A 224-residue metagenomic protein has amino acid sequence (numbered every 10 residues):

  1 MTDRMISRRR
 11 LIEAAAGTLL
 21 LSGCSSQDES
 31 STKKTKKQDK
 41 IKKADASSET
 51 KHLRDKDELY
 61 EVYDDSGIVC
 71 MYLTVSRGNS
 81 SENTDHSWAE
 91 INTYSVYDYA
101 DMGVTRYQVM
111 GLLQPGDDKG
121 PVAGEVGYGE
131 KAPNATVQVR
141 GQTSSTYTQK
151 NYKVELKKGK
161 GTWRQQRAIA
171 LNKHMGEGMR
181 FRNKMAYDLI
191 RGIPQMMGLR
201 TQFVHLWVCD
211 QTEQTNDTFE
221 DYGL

Functional and structural regions predicted by a protein language model:
T2-L19: N-terminal secretory signal peptides and thylakoid transit peptides that target proteins across membranes
S22-G23: C-terminal motif of bacterial Sec signal peptides marking the signal peptidase cleavage site
Q27-T35: Bacterial Sec signal peptide processing site at the extreme N-terminus
K34-L224: Phosphate-handling architecture centered on phosphoinositide signaling
